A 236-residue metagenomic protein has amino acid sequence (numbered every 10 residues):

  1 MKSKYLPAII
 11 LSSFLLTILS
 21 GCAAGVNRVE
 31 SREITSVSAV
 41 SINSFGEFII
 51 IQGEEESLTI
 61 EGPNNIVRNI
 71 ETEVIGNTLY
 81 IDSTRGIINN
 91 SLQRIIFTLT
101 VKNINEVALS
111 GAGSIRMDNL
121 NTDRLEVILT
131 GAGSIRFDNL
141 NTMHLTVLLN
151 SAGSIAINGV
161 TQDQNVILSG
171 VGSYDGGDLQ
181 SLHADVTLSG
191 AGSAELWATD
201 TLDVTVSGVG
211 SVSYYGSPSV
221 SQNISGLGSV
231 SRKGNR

Functional and structural regions predicted by a protein language model:
M1-I10: Bacterial N-terminal signal peptides that target proteins for export
Y5, G21-S110, S114-I128, N139-L148 (+3 more regions): Acidic (Asp/Glu) and glycine-rich low-complexity loops/linkers that are typically intrinsically disordered
I9-I18: Bacterial N-terminal signal peptides
I155-R236: Short, surface-exposed interaction patches in beta-rich subdomains that mediate adhesion/assembly near membranes
